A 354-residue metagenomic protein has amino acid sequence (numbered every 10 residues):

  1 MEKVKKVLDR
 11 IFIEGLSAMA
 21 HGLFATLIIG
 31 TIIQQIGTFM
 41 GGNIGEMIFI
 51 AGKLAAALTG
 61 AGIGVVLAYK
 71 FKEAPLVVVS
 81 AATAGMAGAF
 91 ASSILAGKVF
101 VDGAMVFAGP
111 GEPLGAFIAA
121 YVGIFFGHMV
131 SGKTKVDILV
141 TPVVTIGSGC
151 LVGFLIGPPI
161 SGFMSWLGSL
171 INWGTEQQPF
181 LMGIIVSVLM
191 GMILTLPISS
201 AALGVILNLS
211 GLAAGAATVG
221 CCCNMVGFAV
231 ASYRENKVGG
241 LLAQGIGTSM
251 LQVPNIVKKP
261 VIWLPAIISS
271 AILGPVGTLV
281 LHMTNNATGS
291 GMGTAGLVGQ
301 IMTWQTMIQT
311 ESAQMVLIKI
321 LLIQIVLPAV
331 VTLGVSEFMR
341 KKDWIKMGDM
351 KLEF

Functional and structural regions predicted by a protein language model:
M1-F354: Pore-lining transmembrane helices
